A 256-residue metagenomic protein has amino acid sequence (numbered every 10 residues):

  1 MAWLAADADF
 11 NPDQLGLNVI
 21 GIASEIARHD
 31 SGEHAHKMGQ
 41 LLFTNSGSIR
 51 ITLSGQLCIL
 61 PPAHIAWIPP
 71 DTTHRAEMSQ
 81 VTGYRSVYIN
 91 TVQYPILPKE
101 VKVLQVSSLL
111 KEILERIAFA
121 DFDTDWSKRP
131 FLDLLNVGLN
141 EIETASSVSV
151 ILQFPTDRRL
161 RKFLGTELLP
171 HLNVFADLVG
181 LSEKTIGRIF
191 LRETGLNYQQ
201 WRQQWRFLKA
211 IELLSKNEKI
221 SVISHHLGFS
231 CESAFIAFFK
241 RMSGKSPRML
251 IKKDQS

Functional and structural regions predicted by a protein language model:
M1-S48: Generic protein-terminus/edge-of-domain signal
S31, S46-T52, I65-A66, H74: Short beta-strand segments in beta-sandwich/barrel cores
G55-P70: Short acidic-glycine-tyrosine-enriched beta hairpin
A63, I186, F190, A234-F235 (+1 more regions): Short hydrophobic/aromatic patch on the recognition helix
T72-V101: Ligand-binding loop in jelly-roll beta-barrel domains
K99-K111, E115-R116: Aromatic/histidine-rich interaction motifs
I117-T124, N140-V150, L160-V174, F190 (+4 more regions): Basic, amphipathic alpha-helical hairpins
N173, R192-E232, I236, K252-S256: Terminal helix-turn-helix DNA-binding modules in bacterial transcription factors
